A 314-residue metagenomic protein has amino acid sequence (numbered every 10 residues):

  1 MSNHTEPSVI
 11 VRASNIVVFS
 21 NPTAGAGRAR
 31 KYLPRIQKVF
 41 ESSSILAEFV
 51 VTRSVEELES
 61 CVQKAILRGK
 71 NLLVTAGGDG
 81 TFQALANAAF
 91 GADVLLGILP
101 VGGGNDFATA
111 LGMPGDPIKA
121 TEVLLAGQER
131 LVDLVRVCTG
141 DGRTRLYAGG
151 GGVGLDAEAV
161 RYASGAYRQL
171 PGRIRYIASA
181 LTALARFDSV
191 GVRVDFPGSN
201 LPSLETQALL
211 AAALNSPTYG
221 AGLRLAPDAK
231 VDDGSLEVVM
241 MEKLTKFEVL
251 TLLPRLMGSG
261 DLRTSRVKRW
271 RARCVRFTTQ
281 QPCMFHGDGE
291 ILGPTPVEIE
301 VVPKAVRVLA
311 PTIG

Functional and structural regions predicted by a protein language model:
M1-L73, Q83, K119, G314: ATP/NTP phosphate-donor binding region
S2-H4, A29, F196-L201, E205 (+2 more regions): ATP/nucleoside-binding phosphotransfer catalytic cores, i.e., glycine-rich phosphate-binding loops
V17, S43, T52, L67 (+3 more regions): Catalytic core of DAGKc-family lipid kinases
L58, G80-L85, D106, V132: Short glycine/serine/threonine-rich phosphate/pyrophosphate-binding segments that cradle anionic phosphate groups
T75-D79: N-terminal glycine-rich "phosphate-gripper" loop used for MgATP/nucleotide binding and carboxylate activation
G152, D156, A212-A226, I291: Glycine-rich phosphate/pyrophosphate-binding beta-alpha loops
D156-A159, S203-L204, T218-G222, K246-V249: Short acidic/glycine-rich loop or secondary-structure boundary segments that cap or lie
Y167-R175, P227-E248: Gly/Ser/Thr-rich active-site loops/lids in small-molecule metabolic enzymes that frequently grip phosphoryl groups
